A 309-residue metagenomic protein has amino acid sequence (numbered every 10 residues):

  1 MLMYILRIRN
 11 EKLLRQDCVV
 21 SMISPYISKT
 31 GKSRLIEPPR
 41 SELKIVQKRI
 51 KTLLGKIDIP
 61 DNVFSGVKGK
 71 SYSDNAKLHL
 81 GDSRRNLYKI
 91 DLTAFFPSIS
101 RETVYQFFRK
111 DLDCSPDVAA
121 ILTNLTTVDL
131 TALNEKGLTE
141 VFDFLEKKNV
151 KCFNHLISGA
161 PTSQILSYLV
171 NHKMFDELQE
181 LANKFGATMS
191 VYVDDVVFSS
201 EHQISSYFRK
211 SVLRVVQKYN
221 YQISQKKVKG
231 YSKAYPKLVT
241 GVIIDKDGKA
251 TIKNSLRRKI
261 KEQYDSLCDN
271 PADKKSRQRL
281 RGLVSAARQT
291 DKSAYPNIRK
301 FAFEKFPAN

Functional and structural regions predicted by a protein language model:
M1-D117, N124-A160, Y168-E180, I204-N309: Right-hand nucleic-acid polymerase module
K89-T93, G159, S163, A182-E201: Catalytic palm active-site di-aspartate
